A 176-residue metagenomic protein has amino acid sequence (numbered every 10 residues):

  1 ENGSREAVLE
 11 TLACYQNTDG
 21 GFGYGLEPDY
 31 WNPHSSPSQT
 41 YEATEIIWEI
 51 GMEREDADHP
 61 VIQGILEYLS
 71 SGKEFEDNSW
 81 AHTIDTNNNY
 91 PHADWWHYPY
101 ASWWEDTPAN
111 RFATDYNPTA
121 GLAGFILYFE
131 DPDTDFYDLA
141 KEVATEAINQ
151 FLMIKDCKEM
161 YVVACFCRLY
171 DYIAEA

Functional and structural regions predicted by a protein language model:
E1-A7, L26-D58, A81-D138, I154-A176: An alpha-helical repeat/solenoid feature that recognizes helix-turn-helix modules
S4-G21, P60-A81, D133-K155: Long, well-ordered core segments of solenoidal/helical folds
